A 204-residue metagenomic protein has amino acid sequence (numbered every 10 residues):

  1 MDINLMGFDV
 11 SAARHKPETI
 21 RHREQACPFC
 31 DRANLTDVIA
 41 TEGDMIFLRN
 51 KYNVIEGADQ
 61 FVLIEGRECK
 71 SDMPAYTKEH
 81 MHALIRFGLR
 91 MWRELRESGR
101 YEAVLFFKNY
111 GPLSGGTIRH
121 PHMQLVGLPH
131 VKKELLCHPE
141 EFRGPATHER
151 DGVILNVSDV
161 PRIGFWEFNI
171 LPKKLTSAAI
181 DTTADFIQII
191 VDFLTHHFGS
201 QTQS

Functional and structural regions predicted by a protein language model:
M1-E79, A83-F87, M91, L95-S114 (+3 more regions): Active-site microenvironments that recognize anionic phosphate/pyrophosphate groups
H122: Conserved, mostly hydrophobic/aromatic
